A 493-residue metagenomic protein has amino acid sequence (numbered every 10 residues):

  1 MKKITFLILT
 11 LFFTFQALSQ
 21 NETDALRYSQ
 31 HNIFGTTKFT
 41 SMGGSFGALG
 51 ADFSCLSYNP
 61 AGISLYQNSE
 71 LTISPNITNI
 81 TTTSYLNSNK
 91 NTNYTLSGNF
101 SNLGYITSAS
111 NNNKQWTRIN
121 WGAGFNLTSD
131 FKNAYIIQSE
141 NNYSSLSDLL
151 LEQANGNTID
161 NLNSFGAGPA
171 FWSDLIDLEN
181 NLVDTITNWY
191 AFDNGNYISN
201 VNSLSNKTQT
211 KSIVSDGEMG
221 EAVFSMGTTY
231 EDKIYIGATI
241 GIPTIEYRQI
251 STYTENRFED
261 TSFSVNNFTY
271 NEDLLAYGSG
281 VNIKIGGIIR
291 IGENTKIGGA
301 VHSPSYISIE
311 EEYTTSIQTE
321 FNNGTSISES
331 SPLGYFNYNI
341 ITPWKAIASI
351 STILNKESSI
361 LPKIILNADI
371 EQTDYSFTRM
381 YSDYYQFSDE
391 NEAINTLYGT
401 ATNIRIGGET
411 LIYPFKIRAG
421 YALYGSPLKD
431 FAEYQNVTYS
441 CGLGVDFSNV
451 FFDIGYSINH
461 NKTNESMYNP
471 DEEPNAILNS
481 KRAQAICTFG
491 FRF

Functional and structural regions predicted by a protein language model:
M1-A25: Bacterial Sec-dependent N-terminal signal peptides
L9, G43-D52, A393-I394, K429-D430: Short, charged, low-hydrophobicity "junction" segments
L9, Y66, R248: Active-site-proximal flexible loops/turns
F12-F13, S69, F415: Alpha-helical transmembrane segments and their juxtamembrane interfaces
Q20-F34, F39-T40, S108-F493: Outer-membrane beta-barrel porins/channels
Q30-I33, G44-A51, N93, I477: A short N-terminal beta->alpha junction/helix N-cap motif
T37, L49-Y58, S64-N142, G220: Outer-membrane beta-barrel translocator/receptor signature
